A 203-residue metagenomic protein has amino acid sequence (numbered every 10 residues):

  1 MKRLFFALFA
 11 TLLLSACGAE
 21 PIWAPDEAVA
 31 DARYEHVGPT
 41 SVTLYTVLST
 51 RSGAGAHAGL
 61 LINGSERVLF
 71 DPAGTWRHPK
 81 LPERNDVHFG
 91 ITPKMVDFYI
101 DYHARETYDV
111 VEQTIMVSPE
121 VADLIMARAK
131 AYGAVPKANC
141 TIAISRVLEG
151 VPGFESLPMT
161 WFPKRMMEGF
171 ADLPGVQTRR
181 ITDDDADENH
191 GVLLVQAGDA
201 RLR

Functional and structural regions predicted by a protein language model:
M1-F6: Bacterial N-terminal signal peptides that target proteins for export
L13-A16: C-terminal motif of bacterial Sec signal peptides marking the signal peptidase cleavage site
G18-D26, L124-R203: Activation targets extended, charge/polar-rich intrinsically disordered C-terminal tails
P21-E27, E35-Y108: Glycine-rich catalytic cores of cysteine/serine-nucleophile enzymes that process amide/ester linkages in cell-envelope
T46-S49, A56-H57, T107-I115, M126-V135 (+1 more regions): Second-shell loop/turn segments in exported
G53, G90-P93, I115-E120, A134-I142 (+1 more regions): Soluble non-cytosolic domains of exported or imported proteins
